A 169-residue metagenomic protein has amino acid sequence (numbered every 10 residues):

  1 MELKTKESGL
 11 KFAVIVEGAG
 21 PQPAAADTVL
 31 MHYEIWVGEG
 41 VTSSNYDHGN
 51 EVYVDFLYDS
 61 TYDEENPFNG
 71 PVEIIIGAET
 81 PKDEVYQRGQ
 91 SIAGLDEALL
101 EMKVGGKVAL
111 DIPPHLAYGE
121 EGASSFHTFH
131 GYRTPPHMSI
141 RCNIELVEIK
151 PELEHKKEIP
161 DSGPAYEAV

Functional and structural regions predicted by a protein language model:
M1-V169: Cross-family detector of peptidyl-prolyl cis-trans isomerase
